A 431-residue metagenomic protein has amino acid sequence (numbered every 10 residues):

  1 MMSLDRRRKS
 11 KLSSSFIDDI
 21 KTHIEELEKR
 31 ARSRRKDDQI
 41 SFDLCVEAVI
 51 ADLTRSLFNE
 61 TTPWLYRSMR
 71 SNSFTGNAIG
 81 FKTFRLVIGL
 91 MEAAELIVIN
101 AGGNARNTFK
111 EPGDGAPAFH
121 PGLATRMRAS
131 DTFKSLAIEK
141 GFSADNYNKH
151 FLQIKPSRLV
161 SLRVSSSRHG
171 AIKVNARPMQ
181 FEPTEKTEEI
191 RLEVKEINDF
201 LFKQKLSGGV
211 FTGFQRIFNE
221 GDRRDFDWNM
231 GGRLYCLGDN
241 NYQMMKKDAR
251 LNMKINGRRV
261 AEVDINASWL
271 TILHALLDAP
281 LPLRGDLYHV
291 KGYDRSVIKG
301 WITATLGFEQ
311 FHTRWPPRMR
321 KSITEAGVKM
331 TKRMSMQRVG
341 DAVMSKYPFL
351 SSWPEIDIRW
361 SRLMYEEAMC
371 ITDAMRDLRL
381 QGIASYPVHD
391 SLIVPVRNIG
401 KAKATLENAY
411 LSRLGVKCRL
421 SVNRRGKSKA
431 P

Functional and structural regions predicted by a protein language model:
S15-N77: Short amphipathic alpha-helical interface segments
T62-F81, N241-I358: Helical catalytic core of nucleic-acid polymerases
R85-G89, M375: Short, hydrophobic-biased segments on the C-terminal half of alpha helices that form "recognition helices"
I88-K110, G382-S385: A short, conserved structural fragment
A116-V297, H389-S391: Acidic, glycine-rich two-metal-ion catalytic cores of nucleic acid-processing enzymes
D264, I302, A384-P395: Catalytic palm active-site di-aspartate
M369-V388: Active-site palm subdomain of RNA-directed nucleic acid polymerases
I399-P431: Polymerase palm active-site segment centered on the conserved acidic dipeptide of motif C
